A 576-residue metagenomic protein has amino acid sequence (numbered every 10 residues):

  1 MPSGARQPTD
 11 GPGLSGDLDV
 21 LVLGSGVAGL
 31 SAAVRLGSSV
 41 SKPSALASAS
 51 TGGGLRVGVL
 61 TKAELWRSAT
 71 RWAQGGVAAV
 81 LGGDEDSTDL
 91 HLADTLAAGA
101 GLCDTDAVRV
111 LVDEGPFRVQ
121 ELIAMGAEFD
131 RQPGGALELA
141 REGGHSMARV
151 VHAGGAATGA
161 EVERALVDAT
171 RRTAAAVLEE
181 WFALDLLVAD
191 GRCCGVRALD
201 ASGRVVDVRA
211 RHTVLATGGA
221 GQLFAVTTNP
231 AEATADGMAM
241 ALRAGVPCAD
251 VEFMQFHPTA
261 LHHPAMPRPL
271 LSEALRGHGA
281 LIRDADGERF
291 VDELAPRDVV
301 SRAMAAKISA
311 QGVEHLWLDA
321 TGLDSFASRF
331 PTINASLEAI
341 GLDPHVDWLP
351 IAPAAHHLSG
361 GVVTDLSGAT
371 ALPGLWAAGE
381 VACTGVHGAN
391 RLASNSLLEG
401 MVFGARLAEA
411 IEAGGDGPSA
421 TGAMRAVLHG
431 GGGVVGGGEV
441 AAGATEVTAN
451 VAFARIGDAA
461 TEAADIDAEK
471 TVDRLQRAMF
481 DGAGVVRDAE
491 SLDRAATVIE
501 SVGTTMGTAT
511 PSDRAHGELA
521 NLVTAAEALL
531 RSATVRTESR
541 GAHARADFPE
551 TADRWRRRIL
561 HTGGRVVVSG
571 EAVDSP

Functional and structural regions predicted by a protein language model:
P2-L18, V27, R35, S44 (+11 more regions): Glycine- and aromatic-enriched mobile tails/lids
V20-V59: N-terminal Rossmann-like FAD-binding beta1-loop-alpha1 element of flavoenzymes
A63-L96, A100, Q255, M266-P269: Conserved N-terminal glycine-rich FAD pyrophosphate-binding loop of Rossmann-like flavoproteins
L65, M240, V246-L349, A410-P418 (+1 more regions): An anion/pyrophosphate-binding glycine-rich loop and adjacent beta-alpha core in soluble alpha-beta enzymes
A98-E138: Rossmann-like flavin
C103-P116, V150-D168, L178, T227-A235 (+3 more regions): Short beta-strand to alpha-helix junction loop
A124-R204, R209, A216, A225 (+1 more regions): Conserved redox-cofactor binding core of oxidoreductases
H212-P269, N395-F403: Glycine-rich loop(s) and the adjacent beta-strand/alpha-helix scaffold that form part
